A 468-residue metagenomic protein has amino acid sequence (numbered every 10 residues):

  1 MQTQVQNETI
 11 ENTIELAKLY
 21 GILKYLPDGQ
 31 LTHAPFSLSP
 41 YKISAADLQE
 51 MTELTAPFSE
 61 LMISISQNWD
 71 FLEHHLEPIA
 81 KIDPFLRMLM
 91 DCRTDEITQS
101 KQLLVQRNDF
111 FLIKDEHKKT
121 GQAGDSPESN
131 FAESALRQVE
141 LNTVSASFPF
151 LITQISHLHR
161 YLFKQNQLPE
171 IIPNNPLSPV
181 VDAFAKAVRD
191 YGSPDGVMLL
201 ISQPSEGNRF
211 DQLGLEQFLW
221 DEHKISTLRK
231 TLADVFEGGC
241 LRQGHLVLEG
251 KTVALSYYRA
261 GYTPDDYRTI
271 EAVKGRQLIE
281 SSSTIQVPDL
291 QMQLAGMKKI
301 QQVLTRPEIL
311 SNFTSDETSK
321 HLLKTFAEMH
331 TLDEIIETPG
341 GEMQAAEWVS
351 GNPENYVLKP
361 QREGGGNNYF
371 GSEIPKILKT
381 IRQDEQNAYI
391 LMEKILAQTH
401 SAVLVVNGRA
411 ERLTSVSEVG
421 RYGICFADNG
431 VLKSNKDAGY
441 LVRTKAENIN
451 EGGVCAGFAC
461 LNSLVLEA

Functional and structural regions predicted by a protein language model:
M1-A468: Preference for protein termini
